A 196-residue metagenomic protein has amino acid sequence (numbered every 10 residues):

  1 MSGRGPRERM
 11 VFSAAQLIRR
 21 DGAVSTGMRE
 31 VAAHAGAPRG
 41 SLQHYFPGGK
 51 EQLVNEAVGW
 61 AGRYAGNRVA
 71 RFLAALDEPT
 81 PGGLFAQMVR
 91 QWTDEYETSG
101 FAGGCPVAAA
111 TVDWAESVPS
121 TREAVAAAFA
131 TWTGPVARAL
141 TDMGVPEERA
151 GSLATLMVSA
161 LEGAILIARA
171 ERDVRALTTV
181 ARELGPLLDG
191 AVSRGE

Functional and structural regions predicted by a protein language model:
R9, S13-E56: Helix-turn-helix
V58-Y64: Short, basic, alpha-helical segments at the C-terminal edge of helix-turn-helix-like DNA-binding modules
V69-G103, L153-M157: Hydrophobic alpha-helical connector segments
G83, E123-A124, D142-V158, R175: All-alpha amphipathic helical-bundle segments outside canonical DNA-binding/catalytic cores that form hydrophobic
G83-Q87, T98-E123: Amphipathic alpha-helical segments used for helix-helix packing
E95, E116, R138, V158-R175 (+1 more regions): Amphipathic C-terminal alpha-helical segment
P106-A108, E147-I167, T179, E183-L187: Hydrophobic alpha-helical segments that form the core of small-molecule binding pockets and/or dimer interfaces
S117-P119, F129-A154, A191-E196: Hydrophobic alpha-helical bundle segments that form small-molecule/ligand-binding pockets
